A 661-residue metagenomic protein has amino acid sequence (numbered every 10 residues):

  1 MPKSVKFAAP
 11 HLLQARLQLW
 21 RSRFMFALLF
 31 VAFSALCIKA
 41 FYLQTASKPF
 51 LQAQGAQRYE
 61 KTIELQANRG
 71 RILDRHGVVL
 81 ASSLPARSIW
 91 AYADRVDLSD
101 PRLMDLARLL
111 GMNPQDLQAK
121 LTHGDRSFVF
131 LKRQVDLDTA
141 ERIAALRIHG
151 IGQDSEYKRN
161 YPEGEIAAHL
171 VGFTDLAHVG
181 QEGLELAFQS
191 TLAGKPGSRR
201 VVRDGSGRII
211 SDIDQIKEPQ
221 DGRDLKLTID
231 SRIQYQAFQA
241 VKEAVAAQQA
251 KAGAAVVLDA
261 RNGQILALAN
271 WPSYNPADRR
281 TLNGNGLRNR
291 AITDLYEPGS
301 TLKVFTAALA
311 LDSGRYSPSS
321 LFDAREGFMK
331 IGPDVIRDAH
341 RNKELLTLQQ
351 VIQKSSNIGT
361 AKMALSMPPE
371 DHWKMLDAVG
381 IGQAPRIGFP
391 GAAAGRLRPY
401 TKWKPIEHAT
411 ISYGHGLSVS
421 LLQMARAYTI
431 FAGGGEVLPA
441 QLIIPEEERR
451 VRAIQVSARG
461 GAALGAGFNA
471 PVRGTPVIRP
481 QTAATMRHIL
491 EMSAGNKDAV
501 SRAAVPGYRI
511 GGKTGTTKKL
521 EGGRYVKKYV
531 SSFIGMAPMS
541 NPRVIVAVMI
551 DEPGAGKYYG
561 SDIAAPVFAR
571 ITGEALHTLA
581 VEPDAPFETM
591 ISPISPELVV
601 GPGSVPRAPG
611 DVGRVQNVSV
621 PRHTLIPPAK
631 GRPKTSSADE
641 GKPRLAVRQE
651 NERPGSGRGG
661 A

Functional and structural regions predicted by a protein language model:
M1-R279, L295, E370-G382, A504 (+6 more regions): Periplasmic/cell-envelope proteins involved in peptidoglycan metabolism and beta-lactam response
P2-K6, A81, R203-I216, A255-S300 (+5 more regions): Beta-lactam-recognizing serine transpeptidase/beta-lactamase-like catalytic domain environment
